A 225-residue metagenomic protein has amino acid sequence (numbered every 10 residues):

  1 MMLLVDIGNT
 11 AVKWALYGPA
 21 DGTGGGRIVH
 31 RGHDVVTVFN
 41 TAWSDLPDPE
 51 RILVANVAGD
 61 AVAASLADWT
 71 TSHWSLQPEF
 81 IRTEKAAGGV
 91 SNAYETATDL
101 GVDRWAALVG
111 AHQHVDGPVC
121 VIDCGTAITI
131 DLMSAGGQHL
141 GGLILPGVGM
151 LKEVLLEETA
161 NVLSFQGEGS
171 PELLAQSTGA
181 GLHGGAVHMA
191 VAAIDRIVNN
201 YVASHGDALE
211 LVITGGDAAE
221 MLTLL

Functional and structural regions predicted by a protein language model:
M1-A87: N-terminal glycine/serine-rich phosphate-binding loop of ATP-dependent small-molecule kinases, especially carbohydrate
M1-T23, A111, G117-H139, L155: Gly/Thr-rich phosphate-binding beta-strand-loop-beta motif of the actin/hexokinase/Hsp70
A11, A55-V62, G184-V187, D207-L225: Glycine-rich phosphate-binding loops at beta-strand->alpha-helix junctions
G26, S170-E210: Adenine-nucleotide phosphate-binding core of ATP-dependent small-molecule kinases
D34, A61, D99-A106, M150 (+4 more regions): Conserved active-site and cofactor/substrate-binding residues in soluble primary-metabolism enzymes
L76-G88, T126, A160-S170, V212-L224: Acidic-glycine-rich active-site phosphate/pyrophosphate-binding loop
E79-V121, A127, L174-T178: Active-site neighborhood for divalent-cation/phosphate handling
V102, A107-D116, L140-G184, H188: Glycine-rich phosphate-binding loop plus the immediately following alpha-helix
